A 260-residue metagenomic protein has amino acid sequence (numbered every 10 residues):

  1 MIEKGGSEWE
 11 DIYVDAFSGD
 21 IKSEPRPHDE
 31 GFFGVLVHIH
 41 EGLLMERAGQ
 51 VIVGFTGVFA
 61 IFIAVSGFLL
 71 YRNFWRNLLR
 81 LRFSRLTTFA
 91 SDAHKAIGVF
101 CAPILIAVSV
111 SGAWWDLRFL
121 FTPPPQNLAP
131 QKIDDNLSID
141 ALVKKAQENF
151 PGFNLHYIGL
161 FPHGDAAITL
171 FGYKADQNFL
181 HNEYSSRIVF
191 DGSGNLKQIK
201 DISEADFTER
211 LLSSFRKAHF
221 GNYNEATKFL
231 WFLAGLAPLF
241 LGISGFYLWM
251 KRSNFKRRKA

Functional and structural regions predicted by a protein language model:
M1-A260: Conserved histidines in hydrophobic membrane contexts and catalytic metal-binding motifs
